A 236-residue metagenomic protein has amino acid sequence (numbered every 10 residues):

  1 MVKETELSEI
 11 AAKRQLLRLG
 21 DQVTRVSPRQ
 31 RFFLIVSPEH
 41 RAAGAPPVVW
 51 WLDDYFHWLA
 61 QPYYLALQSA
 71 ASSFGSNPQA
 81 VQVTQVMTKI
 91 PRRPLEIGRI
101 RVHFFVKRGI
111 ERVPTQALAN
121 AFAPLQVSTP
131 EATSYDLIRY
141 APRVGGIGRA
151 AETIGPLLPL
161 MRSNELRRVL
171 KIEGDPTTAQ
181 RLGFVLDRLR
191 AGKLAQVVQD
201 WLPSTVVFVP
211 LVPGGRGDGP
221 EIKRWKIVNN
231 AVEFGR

Functional and structural regions predicted by a protein language model:
M1-P62, L158-P176, Q180, D187 (+1 more regions): Short beta-edge/loop segments at beta->alpha junctions of small alpha/beta modules that act as binding/recognition
E6, G75, R139-P142: Hydrophobic/aromatic-lined pockets within catalytic cores
K13-Q15, S72-Q79, V209-P220: Short N-terminal helix-initiation segments at or just after the protein's N-terminus
D21-G109, I227: Short gly/ser-rich loop at a beta-strand->alpha-helix junction or flexible surface loop bordering the NTP-binding
I90-R93, R108-E111, A132-T133, Y140-P142: Short acidic/polar capping segments at secondary-structure boundaries
G98-A121, S134: Hydrophobic, well-structured mid-protein blocks that either form specific transmembrane helices
T115-R236: Hydrophobic alpha-helical interaction segments
